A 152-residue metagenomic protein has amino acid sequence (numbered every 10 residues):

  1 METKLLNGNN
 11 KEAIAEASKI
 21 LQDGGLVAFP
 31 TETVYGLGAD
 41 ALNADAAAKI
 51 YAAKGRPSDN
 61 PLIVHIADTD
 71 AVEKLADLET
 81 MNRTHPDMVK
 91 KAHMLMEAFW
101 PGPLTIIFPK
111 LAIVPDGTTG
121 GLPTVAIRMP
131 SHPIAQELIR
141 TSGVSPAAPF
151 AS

Functional and structural regions predicted by a protein language model:
M1-S152: Active-site-adjacent structural elements in enzyme catalytic cores
